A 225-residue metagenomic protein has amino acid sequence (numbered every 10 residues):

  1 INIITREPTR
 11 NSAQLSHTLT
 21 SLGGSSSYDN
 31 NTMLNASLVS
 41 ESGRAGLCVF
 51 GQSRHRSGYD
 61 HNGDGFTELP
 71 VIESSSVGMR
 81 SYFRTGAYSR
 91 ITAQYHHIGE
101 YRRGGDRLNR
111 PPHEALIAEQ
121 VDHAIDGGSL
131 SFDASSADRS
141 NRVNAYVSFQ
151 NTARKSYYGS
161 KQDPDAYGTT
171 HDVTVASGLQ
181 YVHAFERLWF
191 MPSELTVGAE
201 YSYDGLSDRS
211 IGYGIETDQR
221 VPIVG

Functional and structural regions predicted by a protein language model:
I1-N2, R6-N62, P70-V77, Y88-S89: Outer-membrane beta-barrel translocator/receptor signature
T5, A36-S40, F83-T85, F132-S136 (+3 more regions): Residue-level signature of outer-membrane beta-barrel architecture
E7-S12, S40-A45, A87-R90, S135-R142 (+1 more regions): Short loop/turn motifs that connect adjacent beta-strands in outer-membrane beta-barrel proteins
N11-A13, N30-L34, A45, S75-M79 (+3 more regions): Hydrophobic, lipid-facing positions within transmembrane beta-strands of outer-membrane proteins
A13-H17, L47-G51, M79-S81, A93-Y95 (+2 more regions): Membrane-embedded beta-strand positions of outer-membrane beta-barrel proteins
L19-G23, S40-S42, S53-S57, H97-Y101 (+4 more regions): Transmembrane beta-strands of outer-membrane beta-barrel pores
R56-S76, Y82-R84, Y88-V143, F149-D172 (+1 more regions): Flexible loop and strand-edge segments within Gram-negative outer membrane beta-barrel domains
V121-A124, Q162-G225: Outer-membrane beta-barrel transmembrane domain signature of Gram-negative proteins, especially the mid-to-C-terminal
